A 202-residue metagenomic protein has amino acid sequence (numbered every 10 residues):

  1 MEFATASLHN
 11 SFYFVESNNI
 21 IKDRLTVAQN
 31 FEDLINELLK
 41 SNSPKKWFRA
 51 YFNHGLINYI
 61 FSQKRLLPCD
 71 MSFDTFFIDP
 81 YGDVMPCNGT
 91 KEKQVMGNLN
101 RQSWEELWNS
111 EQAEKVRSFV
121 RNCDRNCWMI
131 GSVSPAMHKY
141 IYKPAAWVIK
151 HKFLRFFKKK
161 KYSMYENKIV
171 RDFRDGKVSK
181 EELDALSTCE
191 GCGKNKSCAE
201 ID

Functional and structural regions predicted by a protein language model:
M1-T75, D79-M85, G89-V95, Y140 (+2 more regions): Radical SAM enzyme [4Fe-4S]-AdoMet core and its adjacent flexible, acidic and glycine-rich loops/tails across
N88-D202: Flexible mid-to-C-terminal extensions adjoining Fe-S/redox cofactors in radical SAM and related proteins
